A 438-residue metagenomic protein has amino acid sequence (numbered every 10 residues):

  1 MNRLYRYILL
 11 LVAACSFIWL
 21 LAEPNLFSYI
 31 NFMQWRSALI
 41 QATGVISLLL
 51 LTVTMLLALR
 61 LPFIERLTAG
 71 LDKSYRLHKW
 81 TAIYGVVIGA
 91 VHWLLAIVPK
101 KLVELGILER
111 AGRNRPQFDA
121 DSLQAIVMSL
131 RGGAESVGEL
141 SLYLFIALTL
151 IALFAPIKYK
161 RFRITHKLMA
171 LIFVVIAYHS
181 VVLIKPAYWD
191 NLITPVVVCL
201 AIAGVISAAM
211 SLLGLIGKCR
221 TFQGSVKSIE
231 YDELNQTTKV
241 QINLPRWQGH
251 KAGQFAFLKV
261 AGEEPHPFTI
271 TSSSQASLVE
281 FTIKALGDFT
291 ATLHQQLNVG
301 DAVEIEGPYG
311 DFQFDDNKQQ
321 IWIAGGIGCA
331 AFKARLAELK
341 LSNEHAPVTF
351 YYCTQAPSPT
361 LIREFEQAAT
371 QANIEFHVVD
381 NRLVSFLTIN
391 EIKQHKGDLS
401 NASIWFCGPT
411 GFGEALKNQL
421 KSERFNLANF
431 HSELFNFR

Functional and structural regions predicted by a protein language model:
L4-Y5, A13, W19-N25, G44 (+5 more regions): FNR/FR-type flavoprotein reductase catalytic core
Y5-L9, A38-Q41: Hydrophobic transmembrane alpha-helical segments in integral membrane proteins
N25-A38: Membrane-interface interhelical loops and short amphipathic "cap" helices that link adjacent transmembrane segments
M33-W35, A261, G328: N-terminal low-hydrophobic presequence detector
W35-A42, L49: Interfacial loop-to-helix transition and helix-capping segments at the boundaries of transmembrane helices
T54: Structured alpha-helical
G214-A302, Q320, K340, C353-A356 (+1 more regions): Ferredoxin-reductase
